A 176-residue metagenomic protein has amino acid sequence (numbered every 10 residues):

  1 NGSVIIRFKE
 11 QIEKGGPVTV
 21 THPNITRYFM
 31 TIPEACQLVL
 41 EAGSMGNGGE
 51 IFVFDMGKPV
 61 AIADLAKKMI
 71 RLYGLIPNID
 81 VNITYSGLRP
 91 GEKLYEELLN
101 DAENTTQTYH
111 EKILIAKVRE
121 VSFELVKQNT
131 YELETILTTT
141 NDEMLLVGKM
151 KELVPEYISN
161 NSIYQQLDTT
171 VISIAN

Functional and structural regions predicted by a protein language model:
N1-N176: Strand-loop microenvironment adjacent to phosphate/nucleotide-handling motifs in alpha/beta enzyme folds
